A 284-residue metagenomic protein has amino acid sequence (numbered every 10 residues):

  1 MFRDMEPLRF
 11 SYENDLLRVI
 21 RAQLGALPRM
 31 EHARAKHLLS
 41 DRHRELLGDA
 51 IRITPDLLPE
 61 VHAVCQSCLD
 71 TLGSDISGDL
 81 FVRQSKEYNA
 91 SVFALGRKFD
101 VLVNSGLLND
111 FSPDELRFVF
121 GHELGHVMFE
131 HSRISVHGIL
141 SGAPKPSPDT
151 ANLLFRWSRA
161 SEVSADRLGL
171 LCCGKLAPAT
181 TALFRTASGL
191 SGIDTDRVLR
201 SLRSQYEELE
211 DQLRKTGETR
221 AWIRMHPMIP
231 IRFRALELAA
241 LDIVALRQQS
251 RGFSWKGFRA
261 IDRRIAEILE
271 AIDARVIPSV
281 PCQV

Functional and structural regions predicted by a protein language model:
M1-S91, L246-V284: Hydrophobic or amphipathic, alpha-helical segments that drive membrane association/targeting
D49, L57-V61, C68, L72-S74 (+2 more regions): Short helix/loop segments within enzyme catalytic domains that coordinate or immediately flank catalytic cofactors
D56, V103-F118, R156-R159: Short pre-active-site segment immediately N-terminal to the catalytic Zn-binding motif
C65, V103, H122, A165 (+1 more regions): Divalent metal-coordination and catalytic microenvironments
K98-F99, G138-P146: Short, conserved phosphate-binding/catalytic loop or strand-edge motifs used in phosphoryl-/nucleotidyl-transfer
F111, F120-F129, S164, L168: Active-site His/Glu-centered metal-binding helix of metallohydrolases
E123-L140, L176: Catalytic Zn2+-binding segment of zinc metalloproteases
S191-V284: Pan-zinc metallopeptidase signature
